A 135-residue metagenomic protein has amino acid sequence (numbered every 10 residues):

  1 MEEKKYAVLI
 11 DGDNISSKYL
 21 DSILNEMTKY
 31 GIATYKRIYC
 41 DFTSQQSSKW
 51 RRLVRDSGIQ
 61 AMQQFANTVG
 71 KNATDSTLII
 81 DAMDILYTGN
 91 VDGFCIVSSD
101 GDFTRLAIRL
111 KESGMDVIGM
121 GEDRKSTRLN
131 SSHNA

Functional and structural regions predicted by a protein language model:
M1-Y87, I108-K111, D116: Domain-level signal for Mg2+-assisted phosphodiester chemistry and nucleotide/NA-binding surfaces in nucleic-acid
V8, F94, T127: Receiver (REC) domain switch-region micro-motif
S16, F103, A135: Glycine-rich nucleotide phosphate-binding loop and flanking beta-alpha elements of Rossmann-like dinucleotide-binding
Y39, D92-S99, L106, L110 (+1 more regions): Acidic beta-strand-to-loop metal/phosphate-binding motif
F42, S98, S131: Residues that line or immediately flank small-molecule/substrate-binding pockets and catalytic motifs
Q45, G101-D102, R124: Short alpha-helical
S113-S126: Short, acidic/small-residue loops that bind anionic groups at enzyme active sites
K125, L129-A135: Single conserved hydrophobic/aromatic residue that forms the stacking wall/gate of nucleotide- or nucleobase-binding
